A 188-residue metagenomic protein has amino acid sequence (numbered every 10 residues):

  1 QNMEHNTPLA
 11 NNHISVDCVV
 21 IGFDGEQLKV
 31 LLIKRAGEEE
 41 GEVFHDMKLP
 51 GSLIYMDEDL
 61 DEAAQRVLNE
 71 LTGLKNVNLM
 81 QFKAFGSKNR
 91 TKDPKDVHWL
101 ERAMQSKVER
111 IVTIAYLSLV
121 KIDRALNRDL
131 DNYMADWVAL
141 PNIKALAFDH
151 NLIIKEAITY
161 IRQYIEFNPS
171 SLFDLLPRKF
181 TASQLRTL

Functional and structural regions predicted by a protein language model:
Q1-M3, H98: Short Pro/Gly-enriched beta-strand edge/turn motifs at strand-loop
M3, G25, V30-L32, D57 (+3 more regions): Core subunits and conserved enzymes of cellular information-processing and envelope-translocation systems across
N6-M47: N-terminal strand-loop-strand
I14-V16, E62-Q65, N69-R124, Y164-L172: Active-site segment of metal-dependent pyrophosphate-handling enzymes, primarily the Nudix hydrolase catalytic core
V30, K34-E40, F44-D46, L79 (+6 more regions): Short, His- and charge-rich active-site/binding loops that engage polyanionic ligands
E40-M47, T159-S171, A182: A eukaryotic nuclear recognition-module signature that targets compact all-alpha binding cores
L49-D57, D174-L175: Short histidine-centered catalytic/ligand-binding loop motif
I111-I122, L126-Q163, L175-T187: NUDIX/MutT-family hydrolases
